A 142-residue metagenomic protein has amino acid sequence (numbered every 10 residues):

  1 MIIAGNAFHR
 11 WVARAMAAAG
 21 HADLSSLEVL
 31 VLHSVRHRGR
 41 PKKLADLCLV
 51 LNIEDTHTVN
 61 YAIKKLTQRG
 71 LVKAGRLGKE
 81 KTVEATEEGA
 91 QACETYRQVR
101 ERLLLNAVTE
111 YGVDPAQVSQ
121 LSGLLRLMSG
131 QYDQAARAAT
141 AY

Functional and structural regions predicted by a protein language model:
M1-A22: N-terminal leader segment of winged-helix/HTH proteins
A22-V29, P41, T86-E87, G112-P115: Short helix-coil-helix linker/hinge
L32, L47, A62-R69: Basic amphipathic alpha-helical segments that dock to polyanions
H33-H37, R97: Short, locally clustered residues in the helix-turn-helix/winged-helix DNA-binding domain
R40-V50: Short acidic, hydrophobic short linear motifs in intrinsically disordered regions
T58-V59: Helix-turn-helix DNA-binding helix
K64-S119: Charged, amphipathic alpha-helical coiled-coil/dimerization segments
V113-Y142: C-terminal regulatory/oligomerization modules of transcriptional regulators
